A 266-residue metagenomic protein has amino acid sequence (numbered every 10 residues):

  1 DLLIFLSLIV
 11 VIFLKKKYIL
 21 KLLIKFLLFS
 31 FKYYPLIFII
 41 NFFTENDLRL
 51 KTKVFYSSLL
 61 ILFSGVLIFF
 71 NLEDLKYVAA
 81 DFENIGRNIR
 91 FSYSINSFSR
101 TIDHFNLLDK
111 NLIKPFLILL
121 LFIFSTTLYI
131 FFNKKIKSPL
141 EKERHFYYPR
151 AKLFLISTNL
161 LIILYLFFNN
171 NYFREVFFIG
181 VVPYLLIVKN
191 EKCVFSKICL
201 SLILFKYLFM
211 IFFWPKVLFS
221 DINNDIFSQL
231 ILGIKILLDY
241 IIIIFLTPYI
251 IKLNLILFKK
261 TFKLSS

Functional and structural regions predicted by a protein language model:
D1-I12, Y33-L36, R174-P183, I236-I243: Hydrophobic core segments of transmembrane alpha-helices in multi-pass, intramembrane catalytic enzymes
D1-L20, F43-N171, I179: Primarily membrane-embedded glycan-assembly and transfer machineries that use lipid-linked glycans
L3-L6, L23, L27, I40 (+4 more regions): Lipid-exposed faces of alpha-helical membrane segments in multi-pass integral membrane proteins
L8-K16, I37-E45, I179, P183-E191 (+1 more regions): Hydrophobic transmembrane alpha-helices
I9, F29-I37, S64, D103-K114 (+1 more regions): Juxtamembrane/interfacial segments around transmembrane helices
K25-F43, F167-R174: Transmembrane helices and adjacent periplasmic/lumenal helix-loop junctions of polyprenol-phosphate-dependent
L166, N170-F178, E191-I198: Short amphipathic alpha-helix initiation/capping segments at coil-to-helix junctions
L185-S266: Aromatic-enriched
